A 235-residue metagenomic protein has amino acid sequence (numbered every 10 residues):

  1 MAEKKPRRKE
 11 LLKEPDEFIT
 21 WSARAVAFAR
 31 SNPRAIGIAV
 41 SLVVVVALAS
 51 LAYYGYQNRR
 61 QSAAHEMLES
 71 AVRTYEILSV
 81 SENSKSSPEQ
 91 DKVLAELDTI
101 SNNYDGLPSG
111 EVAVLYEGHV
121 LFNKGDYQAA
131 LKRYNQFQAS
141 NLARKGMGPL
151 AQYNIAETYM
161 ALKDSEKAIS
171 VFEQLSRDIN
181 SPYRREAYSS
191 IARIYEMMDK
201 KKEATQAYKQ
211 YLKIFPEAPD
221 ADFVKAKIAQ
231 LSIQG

Functional and structural regions predicted by a protein language model:
A2-L42: N-terminal positive-inside, membrane-proximal cytosolic segments immediately preceding the first
N102-G110, A139-G148, S176-R185, Y211-F223: Short solvent-exposed coil/turn linkers within tandem alpha-helical repeat scaffolds
